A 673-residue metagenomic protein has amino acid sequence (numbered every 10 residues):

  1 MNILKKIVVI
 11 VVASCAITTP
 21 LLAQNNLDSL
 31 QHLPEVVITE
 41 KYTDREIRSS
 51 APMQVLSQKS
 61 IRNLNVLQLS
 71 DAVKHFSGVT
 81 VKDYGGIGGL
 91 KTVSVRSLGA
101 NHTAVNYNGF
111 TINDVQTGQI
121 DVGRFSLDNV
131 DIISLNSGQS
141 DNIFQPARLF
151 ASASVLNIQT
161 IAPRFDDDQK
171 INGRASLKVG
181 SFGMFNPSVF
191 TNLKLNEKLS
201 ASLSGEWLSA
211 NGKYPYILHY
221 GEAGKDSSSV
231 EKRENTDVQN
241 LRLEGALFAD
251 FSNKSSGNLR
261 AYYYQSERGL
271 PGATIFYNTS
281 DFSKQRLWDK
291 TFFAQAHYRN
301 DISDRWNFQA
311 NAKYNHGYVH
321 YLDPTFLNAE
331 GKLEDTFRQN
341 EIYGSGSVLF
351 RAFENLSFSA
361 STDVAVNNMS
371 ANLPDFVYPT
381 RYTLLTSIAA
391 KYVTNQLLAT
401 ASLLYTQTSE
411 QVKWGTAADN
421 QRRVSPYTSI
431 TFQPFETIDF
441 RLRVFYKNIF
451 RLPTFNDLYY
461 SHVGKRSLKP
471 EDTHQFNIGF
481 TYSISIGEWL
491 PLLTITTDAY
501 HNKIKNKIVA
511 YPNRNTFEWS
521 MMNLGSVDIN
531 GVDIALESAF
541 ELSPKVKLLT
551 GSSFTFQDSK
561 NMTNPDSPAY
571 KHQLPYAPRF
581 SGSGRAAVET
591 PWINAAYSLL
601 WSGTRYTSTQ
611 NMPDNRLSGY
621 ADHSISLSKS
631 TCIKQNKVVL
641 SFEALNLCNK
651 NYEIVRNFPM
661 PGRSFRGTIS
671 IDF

Functional and structural regions predicted by a protein language model:
P34-R62: N-terminal periplasmic "start-of-domain" segments of outer-membrane beta-barrel proteins
S70, K74-T111: Extracytoplasmic beta-strand/coil segments of soluble accessory domains associated with Gram-negative outer-membrane
L127-R174: A beta-strand signature from Gram-negative outer-membrane beta-barrel systems, especially the internal plug domain
V179-A210, G221-E267, K290-S303, R351-L356 (+3 more regions): Transmembrane beta-barrel wall of Gram-negative outer-membrane proteins
Y214, V230-N240, F248, K254-F308 (+3 more regions): Flexible loop and strand-edge segments within Gram-negative outer membrane beta-barrel domains
R305-D323, F435, R443-F445, E471-N530 (+1 more regions): Membrane-embedded beta-barrel scaffold of Gram-negative outer-membrane proteins
E354, F358-S359, Q396-A399, T494-K503 (+1 more regions): Gram-negative outer-membrane beta-barrel transporters
K505-N506, W601-S608, R616-S618, S624-F673: C-terminal beta-signal and adjacent terminal beta-strands/loops of Gram-negative outer-membrane beta-barrel proteins
